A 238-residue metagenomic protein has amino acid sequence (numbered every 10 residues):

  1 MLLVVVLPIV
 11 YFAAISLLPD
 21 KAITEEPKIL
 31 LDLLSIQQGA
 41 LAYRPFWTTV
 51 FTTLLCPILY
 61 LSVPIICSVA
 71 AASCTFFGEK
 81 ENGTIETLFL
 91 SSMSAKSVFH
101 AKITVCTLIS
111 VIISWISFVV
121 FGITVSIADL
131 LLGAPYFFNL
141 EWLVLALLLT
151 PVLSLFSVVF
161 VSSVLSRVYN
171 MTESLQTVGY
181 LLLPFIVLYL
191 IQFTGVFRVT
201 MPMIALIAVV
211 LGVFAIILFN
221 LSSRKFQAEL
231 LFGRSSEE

Functional and structural regions predicted by a protein language model:
M1, V63, S68, A95-G122: Selective transmembrane-helix segments that form parts of the transport pathway or gating/packing helices in multipass
M1-E25, D32, L55-S68, Y180-Q192 (+1 more regions): Hydrophobic alpha-helical transmembrane segments of multi-pass membrane transport/permease proteins
K21-L30, F46, V119-L147, V199-T200: Membrane-interfacial helix-loop-helix connectors in multipass membrane proteins
S68-F89: Transmembrane helix boundary and interhelical loop/hinge segments in multi-pass membrane proteins
A134-L182: A structural motif at transmembrane helix-loop-helix junctions in multipass membrane proteins
R167-Q176, L190-V209: Extracellular/periplasmic helix-loop-helix junctions in multi-pass membrane proteins
F214-E238: Junction motif at the cytosolic side of a transmembrane helix
